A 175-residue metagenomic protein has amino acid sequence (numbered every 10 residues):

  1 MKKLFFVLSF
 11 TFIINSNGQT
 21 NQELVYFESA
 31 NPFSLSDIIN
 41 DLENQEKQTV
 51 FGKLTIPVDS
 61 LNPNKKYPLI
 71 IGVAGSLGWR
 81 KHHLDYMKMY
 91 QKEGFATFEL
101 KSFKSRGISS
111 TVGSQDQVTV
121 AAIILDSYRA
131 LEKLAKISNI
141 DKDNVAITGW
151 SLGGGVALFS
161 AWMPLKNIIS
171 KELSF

Functional and structural regions predicted by a protein language model:
K3-I13: Sec-dependent N-terminal signal peptides
I14-G18: Sec/Tat signal peptide C-region and signal peptidase I cleavage site
Q19-K65: N-terminal cap/lid segment of alpha/beta-hydrolase-fold proteins
N21, K66, G94, N139-D141 (+1 more regions): Short loop/turn motifs at secondary-structure junctions
F33-N44, L61-N62, S109, G155 (+1 more regions): Intrinsically disordered, low-complexity Ser/Thr- and acidic-rich flexible linkers and loops, especially at boundaries
I39-E43, Q48-V50, K65-K136: Serine-hydrolase catalytic machinery in alpha/beta-hydrolase-like enzymes
T55, G72-V73, T148: Short hydrophobic segments within beta-strands
Y128-F175: Primarily recognizes the serine-hydrolase "nucleophile elbow" in alpha/beta-hydrolase and SGNH/GDSL folds
